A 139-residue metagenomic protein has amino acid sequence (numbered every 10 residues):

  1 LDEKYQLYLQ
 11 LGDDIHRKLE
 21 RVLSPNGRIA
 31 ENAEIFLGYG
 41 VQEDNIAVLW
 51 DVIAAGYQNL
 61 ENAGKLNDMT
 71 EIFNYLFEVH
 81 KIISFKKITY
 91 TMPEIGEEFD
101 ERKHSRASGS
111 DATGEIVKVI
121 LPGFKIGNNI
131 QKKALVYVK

Functional and structural regions predicted by a protein language model:
L1-K139: Extended, amphipathic alpha-helical stalk segments that mediate dimerization and serve as stator/scaffold rods within
